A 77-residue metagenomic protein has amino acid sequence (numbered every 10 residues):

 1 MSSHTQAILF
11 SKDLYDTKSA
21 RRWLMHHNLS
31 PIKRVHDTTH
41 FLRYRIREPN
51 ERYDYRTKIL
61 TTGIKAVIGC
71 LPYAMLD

Functional and structural regions predicted by a protein language model:
M1-D77: Mitochondrial intermembrane space
